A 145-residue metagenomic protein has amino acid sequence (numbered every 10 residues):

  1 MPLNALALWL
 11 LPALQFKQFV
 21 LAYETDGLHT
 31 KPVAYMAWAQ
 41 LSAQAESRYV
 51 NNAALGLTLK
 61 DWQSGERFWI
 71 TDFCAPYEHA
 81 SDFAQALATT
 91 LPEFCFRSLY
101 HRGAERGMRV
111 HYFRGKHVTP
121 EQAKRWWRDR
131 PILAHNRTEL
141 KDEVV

Functional and structural regions predicted by a protein language model:
M1-A7, L133-V145: Short amphipathic alpha-helix that is part of the acyltransferase structural core
M1-L21: N-terminal "domain-start" segment
L14-Y35: Conserved beta-hairpin
Y23, A39, T71: Residue-level detector of conserved, well-ordered beta-strand and adjacent loop positions that form binding/recognition
A37-Q44: Acetyl-CoA-dependent GNAT
Q44-Q122: Acyl-donor binding region in acyl/amide transferases
E121-K124, R137: Short acidic/polar alpha-helix capping motifs at helix-coil junctions
